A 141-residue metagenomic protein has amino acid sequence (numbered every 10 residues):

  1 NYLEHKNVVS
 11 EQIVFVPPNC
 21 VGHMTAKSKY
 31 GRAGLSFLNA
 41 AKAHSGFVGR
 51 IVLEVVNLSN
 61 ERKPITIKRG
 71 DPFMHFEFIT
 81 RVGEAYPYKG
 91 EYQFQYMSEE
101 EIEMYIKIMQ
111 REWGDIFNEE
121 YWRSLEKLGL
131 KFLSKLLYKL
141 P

Functional and structural regions predicted by a protein language model:
N1-P141: Non-catalytic terminal segments and appended small domains
